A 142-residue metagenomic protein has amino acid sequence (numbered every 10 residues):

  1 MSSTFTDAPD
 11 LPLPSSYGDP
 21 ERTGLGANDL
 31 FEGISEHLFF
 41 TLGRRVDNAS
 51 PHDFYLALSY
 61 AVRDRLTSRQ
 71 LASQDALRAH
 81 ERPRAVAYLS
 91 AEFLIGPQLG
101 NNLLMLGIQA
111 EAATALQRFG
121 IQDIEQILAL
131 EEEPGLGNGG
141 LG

Functional and structural regions predicted by a protein language model:
S2-G142: A conserved ligand/cofactor-binding region detector
